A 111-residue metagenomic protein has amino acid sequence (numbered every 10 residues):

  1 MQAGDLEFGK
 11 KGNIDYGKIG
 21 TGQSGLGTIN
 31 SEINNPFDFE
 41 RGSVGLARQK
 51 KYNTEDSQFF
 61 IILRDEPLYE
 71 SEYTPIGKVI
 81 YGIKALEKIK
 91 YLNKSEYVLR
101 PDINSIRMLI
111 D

Functional and structural regions predicted by a protein language model:
M1-D111: Cyclophilin-like peptidyl-prolyl cis-trans isomerases
